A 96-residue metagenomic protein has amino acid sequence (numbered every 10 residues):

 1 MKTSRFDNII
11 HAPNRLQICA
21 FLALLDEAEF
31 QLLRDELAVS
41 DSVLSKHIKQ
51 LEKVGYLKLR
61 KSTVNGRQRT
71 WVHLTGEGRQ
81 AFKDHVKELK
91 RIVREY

Functional and structural regions predicted by a protein language model:
K2-T3, Q80-Y96: Amphipathic alpha-helical dimerization/coiled-coil segments that flank or bridge DNA-binding/regulatory modules
K2-V43, S62-N65, W71: N-terminal helix-turn-helix DNA-binding core of bacterial DNA-binding proteins
L32, D41, L74-R79, R94: Juxtamembrane helix-loop transition sites at the ends of transmembrane segments in multi-pass membrane proteins
I48-K49: Short, hydrophobic-biased segments on the C-terminal half of alpha helices that form "recognition helices"
G55: Glycine-centered, phosphate/nucleic-acid-interacting loop/turn motifs that mediate DNA/RNA or nucleotide
L59: Short beta-strand "wing" residues that participate in macromolecule-binding interfaces
T63-K83: Basic, amphipathic "hinge/linker" alpha-helix immediately C-terminal to the N-terminal HTH DNA-binding motif
